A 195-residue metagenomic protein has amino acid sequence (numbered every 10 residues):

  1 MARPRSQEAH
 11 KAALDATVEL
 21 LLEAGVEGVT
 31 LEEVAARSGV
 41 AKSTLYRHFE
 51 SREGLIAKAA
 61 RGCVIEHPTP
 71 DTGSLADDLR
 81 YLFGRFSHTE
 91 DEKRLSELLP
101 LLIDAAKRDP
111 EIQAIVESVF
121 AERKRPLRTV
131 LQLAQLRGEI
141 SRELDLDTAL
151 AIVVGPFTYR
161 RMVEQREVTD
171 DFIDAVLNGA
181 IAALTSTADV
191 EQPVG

Functional and structural regions predicted by a protein language model:
M1-R37, G54: Basic, helix-initiating cap at the start of DNA-binding domains
A13, G28, S51-I56, E66-H67 (+1 more regions): Short amphipathic alpha-helical segment with a characteristic S/N-K-E followed by hydrophobic residues
S38-F49: Short hydrophobic/aromatic patch on the recognition helix
A59-A60, E90-E117: Amphipathic alpha-helical segments used for helix-helix packing
H67-E97: Hydrophobic alpha-helical connector segments
Y81, R125, T129-L136, V163-G195: C-terminal peripheral helix-coil segments that are non-catalytic and often amphipathic
K93, P110-R137, D147: Amphipathic alpha-helical packing segments from all-alpha helical-bundle domains
S141-V163, I173-A180: Hydrophobic alpha-helical segments that form the core of small-molecule binding pockets and/or dimer interfaces
